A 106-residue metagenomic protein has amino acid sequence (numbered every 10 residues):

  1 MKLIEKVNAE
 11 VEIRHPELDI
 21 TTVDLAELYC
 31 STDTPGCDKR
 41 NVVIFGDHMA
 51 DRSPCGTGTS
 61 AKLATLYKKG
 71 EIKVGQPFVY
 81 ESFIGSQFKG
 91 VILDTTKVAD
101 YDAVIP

Functional and structural regions predicted by a protein language model:
M1-P106: Active-site proximal loop and beta-alpha junction motif in alpha/beta enzyme cores
